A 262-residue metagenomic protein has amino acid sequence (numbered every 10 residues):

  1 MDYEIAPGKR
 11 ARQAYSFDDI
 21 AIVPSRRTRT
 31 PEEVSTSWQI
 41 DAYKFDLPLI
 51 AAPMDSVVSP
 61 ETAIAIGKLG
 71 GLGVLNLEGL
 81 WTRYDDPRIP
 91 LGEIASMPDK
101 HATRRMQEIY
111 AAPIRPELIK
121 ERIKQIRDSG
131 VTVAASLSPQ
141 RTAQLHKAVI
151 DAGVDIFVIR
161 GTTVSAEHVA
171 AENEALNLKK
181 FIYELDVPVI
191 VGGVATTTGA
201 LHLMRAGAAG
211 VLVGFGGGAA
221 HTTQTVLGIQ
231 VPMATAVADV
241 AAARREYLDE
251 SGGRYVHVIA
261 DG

Functional and structural regions predicted by a protein language model:
M1-S251: Active-site entrance/lid segments in N-terminal catalytic domains of soluble metabolic enzymes
A195-T196, V258-G262: Glycine-rich beta-to-alpha active-site loop
V240, R254-I259: C-terminal structured domain segments across diverse proteins
